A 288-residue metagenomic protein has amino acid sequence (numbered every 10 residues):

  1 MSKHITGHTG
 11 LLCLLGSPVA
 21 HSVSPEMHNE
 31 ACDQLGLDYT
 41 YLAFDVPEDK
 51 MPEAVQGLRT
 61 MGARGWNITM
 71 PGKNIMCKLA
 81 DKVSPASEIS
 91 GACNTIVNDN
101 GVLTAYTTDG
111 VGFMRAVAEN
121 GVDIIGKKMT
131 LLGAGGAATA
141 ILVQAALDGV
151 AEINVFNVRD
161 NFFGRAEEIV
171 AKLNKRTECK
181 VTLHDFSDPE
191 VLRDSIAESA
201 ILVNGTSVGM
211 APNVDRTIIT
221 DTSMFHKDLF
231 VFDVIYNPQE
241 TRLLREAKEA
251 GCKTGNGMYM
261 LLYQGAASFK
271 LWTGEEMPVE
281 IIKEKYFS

Functional and structural regions predicted by a protein language model:
K3-N120: Phosphate/diphosphate ligand-binding glycine-rich loop within oxidoreductases
L11, T40, K128, A151-N154 (+1 more regions): Residues at the starts of beta-strands that form the adenosine-phosphate
G16, A105-T107, G126-L147, N157: Glycine-rich adenosine-cofactor-binding loop
P18, V158-F162, N237: Residues in the short beta-alpha loop(s) of Rossmann-like NAD(P)-binding domains
D99, V122-K128, F225-K227: Short helix-loop-beta connector
D148-T177: NAD(P)-binding Rossmann-fold cofactor-contacting core
C179-T254: Rossmann-like adenosine-cofactor binding region
D228-F230, V234-S288: Adenosine-phosphate binding glycine-rich loop
